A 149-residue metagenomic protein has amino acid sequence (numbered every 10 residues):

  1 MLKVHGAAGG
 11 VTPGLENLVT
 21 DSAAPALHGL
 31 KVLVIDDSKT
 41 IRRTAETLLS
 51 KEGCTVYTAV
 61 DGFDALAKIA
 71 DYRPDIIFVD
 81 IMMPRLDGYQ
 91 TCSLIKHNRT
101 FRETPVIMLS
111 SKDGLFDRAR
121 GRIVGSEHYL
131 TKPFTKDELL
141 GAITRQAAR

Functional and structural regions predicted by a protein language model:
M1-S22: C-terminal catalytic ATP-binding subdomain
R43-K51: Charged docking surfaces used in two-component/phosphorelay signaling
Y72-F78: Active-site beta3 strand of CheY-like receiver
M83: Receiver (REC) domain active-site loop signature in two-component systems and cognate sites in sensor histidine kinases
F134-T144: C-terminal output helix
